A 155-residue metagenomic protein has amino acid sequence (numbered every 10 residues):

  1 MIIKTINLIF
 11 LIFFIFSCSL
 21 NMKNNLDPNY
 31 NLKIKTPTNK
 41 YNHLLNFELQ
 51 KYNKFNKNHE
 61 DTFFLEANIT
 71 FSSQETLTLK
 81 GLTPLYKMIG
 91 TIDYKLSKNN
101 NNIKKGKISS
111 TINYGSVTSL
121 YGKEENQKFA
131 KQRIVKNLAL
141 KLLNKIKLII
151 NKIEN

Functional and structural regions predicted by a protein language model:
I3-L11: Sec-dependent signal peptide recognition, specifically the positively charged N-region followed immediately by
I12-I34: Bacterial Sec signal peptide processing site at the extreme N-terminus
D27-F47: Post-signal peptide N-terminal segment of mature Sec-exported envelope proteins
F47, K51, L148: Charged/polar, solvent-exposed surface patches and flexible loops
Q50-Y52, N56-T62, E66-K107, T111-Q132 (+3 more regions): Surface-exposed short loop/turn segments
K147-N155: Short, highly charged C-terminal tails/helix-capping segments
